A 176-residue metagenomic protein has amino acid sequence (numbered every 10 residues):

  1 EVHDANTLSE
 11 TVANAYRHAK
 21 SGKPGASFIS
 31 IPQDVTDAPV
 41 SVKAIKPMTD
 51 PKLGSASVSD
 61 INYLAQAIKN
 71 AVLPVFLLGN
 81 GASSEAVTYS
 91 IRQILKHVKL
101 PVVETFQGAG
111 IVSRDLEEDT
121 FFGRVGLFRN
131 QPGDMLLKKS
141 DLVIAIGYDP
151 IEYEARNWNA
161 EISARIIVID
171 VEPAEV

Functional and structural regions predicted by a protein language model:
E1-T11, Y16, K52, G108-V176: Glycine-rich, acidic loop regions that bind phosphate or pyrophosphate groups
A13-H18, A44-K46, T88-K99, W158-S163: Short, solvent-exposed amphipathic alpha-helical segments in soluble enzyme and RNA/protein-processing domains
N14, H18-N70: Conformationally flexible catalytic loops at phosphate/diphosphate-handling active centers
F28-S30, L100-Q107, I167-D170: Short internal beta-strands
F28-S30, V75-L77, V143-I146, I167: Structural motif
I31-T36, N80-A82, Q107-A109, P173: Glycine-rich beta-alpha junction loops
A38-V40, E85-T88, S113-R114, Y153-R156: Short glycine-/acidic-enriched loop or helix-start segments at secondary-structure transitions that form or flank
A56, Y63-V143: Anionic-ligand anchoring segments at beta-strand to alpha-helix junctions in alpha/beta enzyme folds, i.e., glycine
